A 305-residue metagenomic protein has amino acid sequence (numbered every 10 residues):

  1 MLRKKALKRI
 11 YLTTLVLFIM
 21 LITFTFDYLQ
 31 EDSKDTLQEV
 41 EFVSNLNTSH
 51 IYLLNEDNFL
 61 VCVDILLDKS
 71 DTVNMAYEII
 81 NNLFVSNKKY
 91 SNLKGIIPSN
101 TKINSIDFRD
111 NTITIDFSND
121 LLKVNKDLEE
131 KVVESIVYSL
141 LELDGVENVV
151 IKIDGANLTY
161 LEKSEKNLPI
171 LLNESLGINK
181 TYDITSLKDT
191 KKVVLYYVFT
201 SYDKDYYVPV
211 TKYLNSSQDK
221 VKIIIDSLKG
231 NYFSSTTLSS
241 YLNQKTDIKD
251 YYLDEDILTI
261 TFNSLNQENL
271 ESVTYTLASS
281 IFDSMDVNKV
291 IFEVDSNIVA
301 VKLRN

Functional and structural regions predicted by a protein language model:
M1-N305: Bimodal "functional hotspot" detector
